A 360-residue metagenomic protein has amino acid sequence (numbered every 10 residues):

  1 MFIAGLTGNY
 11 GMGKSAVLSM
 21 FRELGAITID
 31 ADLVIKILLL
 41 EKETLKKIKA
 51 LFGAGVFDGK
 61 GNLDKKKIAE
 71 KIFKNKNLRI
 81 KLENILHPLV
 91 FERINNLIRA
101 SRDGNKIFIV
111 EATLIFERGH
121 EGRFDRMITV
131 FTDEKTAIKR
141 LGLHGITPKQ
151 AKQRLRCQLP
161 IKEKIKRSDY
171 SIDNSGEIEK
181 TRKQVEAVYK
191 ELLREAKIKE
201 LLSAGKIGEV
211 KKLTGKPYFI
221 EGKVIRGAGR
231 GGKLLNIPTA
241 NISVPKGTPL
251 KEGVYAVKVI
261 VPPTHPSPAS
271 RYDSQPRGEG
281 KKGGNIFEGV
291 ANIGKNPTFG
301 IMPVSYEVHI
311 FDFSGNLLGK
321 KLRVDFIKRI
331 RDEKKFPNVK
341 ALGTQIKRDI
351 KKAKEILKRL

Functional and structural regions predicted by a protein language model:
M1-L33: Walker A (P-loop) phosphate-binding motif
G13, D32, L82, I109 (+6 more regions): Residue-level signal for inorganic ion chemistry
L33, I37-N105: ATP-dependent small-molecule kinase phosphotransfer cores that center on conserved nucleotide phosphate-binding segments
R93-I94, G122-R123, G142, I146-E191: Small-molecule kinase domains that catalyze NTP-dependent phosphoryl transfer to phosphate-bearing small molecules
R93-S101, I107-L143: ATP-dependent NMP and nucleoside kinases share a basic, alpha-helical "lid"
I178, K183, K190-L213: Contiguous mid-protein beta-loop-alpha structural module that forms a pocket-lining wall or clamp of enzyme active
K197, V261-N285: Intrinsic disorder/low-complexity segments
P217-P263, G283-L360: Phosphate/ribose-recognition catalytic cores of enzymes acting on nucleotide-derived substrates
